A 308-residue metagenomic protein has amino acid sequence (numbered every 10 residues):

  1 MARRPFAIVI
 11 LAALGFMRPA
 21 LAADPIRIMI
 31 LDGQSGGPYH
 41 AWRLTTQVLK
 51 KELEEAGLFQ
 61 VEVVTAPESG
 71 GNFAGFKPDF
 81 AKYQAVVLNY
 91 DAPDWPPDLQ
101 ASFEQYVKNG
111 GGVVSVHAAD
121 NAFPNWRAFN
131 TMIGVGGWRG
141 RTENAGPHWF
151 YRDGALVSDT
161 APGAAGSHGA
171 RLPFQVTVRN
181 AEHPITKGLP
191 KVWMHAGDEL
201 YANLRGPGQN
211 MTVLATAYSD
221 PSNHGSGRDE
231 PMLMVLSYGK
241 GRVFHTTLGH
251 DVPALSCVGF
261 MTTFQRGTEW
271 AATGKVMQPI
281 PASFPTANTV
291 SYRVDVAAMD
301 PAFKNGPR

Functional and structural regions predicted by a protein language model:
M1-R3: N-terminal secretory signal peptides that target proteins for export/translocation
P5-R18: Bacterial N-terminal signal peptides
A23-I26, R43, E55-A56, P78 (+2 more regions): Extracellular ligand-binding/catalytic regions of CAZymes and related secreted enzymes and adhesion modules
R27-F123: Helical hinge/lid and interdomain linker segments adjacent to catalytic or ligand-binding clefts that mediate domain
S35-G36, P93, D120-A122, K191 (+3 more regions): Short, solvent-exposed loop/turn segments at secondary-structure junctions
E54, Q60, K82, R152-G239 (+1 more regions): Catalytic beta-strand/loop cores that center a nucleophilic Ser/Cys/Thr and support acyl-enzyme chemistry
P93-P184: A glycine-rich, often tryptophan-bearing local segment used as a flexible ligand/cofactor-contacting loop or short
G112-V114, L214, F244: Structural detector of well-ordered beta-strand residues that form the stable sheet scaffold of enzyme domains
